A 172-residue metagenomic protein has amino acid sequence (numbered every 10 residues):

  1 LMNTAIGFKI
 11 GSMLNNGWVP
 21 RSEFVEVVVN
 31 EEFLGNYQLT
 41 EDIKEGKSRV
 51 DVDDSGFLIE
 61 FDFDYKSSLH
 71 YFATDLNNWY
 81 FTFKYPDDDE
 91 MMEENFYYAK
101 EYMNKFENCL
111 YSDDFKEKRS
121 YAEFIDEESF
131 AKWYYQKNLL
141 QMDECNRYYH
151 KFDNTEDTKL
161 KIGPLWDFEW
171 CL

Functional and structural regions predicted by a protein language model:
M2-E32: A conserved helix-loop-beta module that forms one wall/lid of the active-site cleft in ATP-utilizing catalytic domains
T4, Y37-L39, K47-D53, C145-K151 (+1 more regions): Short, solvent-exposed loop/turn and secondary-structure capping segments
L14-P20, E32-Y135: Internal "kinase-insert"/substrate-recognition segments embedded within catalytic cores of ATP-dependent enzymes
G17-V19, V25-E26, V50, A122 (+2 more regions): Short, surface-exposed helix-loop/turn micro-motifs enriched in polar/charged residues
V25, N36-Q38, K137, L160-K161: Residue-level detector of short, conserved catalytic/binding motifs and their immediate flanks
V27-E32, L39-E45, N154-E156, D167-C171: An acidic- and aromatic-residue-enriched active-site/binding cleft used to recognize and process polar
E123-L172: Active-site acidic catalytic loop and adjacent metal/ATP-binding pocket of ATP-dependent phosphoryl transfer enzymes
